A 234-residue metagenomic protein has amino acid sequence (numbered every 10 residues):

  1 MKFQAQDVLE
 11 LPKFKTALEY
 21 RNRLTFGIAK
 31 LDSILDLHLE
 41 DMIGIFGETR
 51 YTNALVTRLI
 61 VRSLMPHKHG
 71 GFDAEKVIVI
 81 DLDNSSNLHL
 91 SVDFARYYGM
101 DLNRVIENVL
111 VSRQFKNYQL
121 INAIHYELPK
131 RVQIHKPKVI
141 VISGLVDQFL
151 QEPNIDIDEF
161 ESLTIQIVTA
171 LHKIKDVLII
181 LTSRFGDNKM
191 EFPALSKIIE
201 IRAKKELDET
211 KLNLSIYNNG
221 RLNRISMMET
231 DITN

Functional and structural regions predicted by a protein language model:
M1-R96: The Walker A/P-loop phosphate-binding site
L24-G27, N53, I121, F160-T164: A conditional alpha-helix N-cap/helix-loop micro-motif detector
L31, V109, L171: Conserved RecA-like P-loop NTPase ATPase core
D36-L37, H67-F72, D101-R104, R131-I134 (+1 more regions): Conserved catalytic network of the ASCE P-loop NTPase/AAA+ motor domain
I43-I45, I78-I80, L110-S112, I180 (+1 more regions): Hydrophobic/aromatic beta-strand patches that form the interior of the parallel beta-sheet core in alpha/beta enzyme
E75-Q151: Conserved inter-motif catalytic segment of the P-loop NTP-binding fold
P129-I198: P-loop NTPase motor core
T169-N234: Phosphate-binding/switch region of NTP-binding enzymes
